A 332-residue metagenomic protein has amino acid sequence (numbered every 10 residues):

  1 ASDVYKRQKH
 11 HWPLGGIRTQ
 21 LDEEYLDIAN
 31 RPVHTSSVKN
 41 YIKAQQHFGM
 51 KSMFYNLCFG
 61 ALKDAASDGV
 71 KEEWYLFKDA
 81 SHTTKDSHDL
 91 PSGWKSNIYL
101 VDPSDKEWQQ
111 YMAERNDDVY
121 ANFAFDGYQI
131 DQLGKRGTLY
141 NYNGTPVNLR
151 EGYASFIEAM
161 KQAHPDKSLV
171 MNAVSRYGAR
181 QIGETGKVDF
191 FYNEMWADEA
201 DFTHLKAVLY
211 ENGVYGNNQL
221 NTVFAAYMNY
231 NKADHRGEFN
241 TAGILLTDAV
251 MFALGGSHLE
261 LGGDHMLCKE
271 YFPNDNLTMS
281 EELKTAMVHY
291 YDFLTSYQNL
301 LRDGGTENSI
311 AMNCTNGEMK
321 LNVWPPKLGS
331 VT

Functional and structural regions predicted by a protein language model:
A1-Y5: Short, small-residue-biased leader/transition segments that mark boundaries at the very start of proteins
R7, L57-A61, L133-K135, V174-R176 (+2 more regions): Active-site beta-loop-alpha junctions enriched in small/polar residues
H10, G60-A65, R136-L139, Y177-Q181 (+2 more regions): Short catalytic/ligand-binding loop motif for oxyanion handling, primarily in non-cytosolic enzymes, centered on
G16-T35, G93-Y111, T138-G152, N193-E199 (+1 more regions): The substrate-binding groove and active-site-proximal loops of carbohydrate-active enzymes, especially glycoside
S52-F123: Active-site-adjacent "subsite" loops/lids of carbohydrate-active enzymes
D102-F191, W196-Q219: Active-site neighborhood of glycoside hydrolase catalytic domains
F156-A159, H164-P165, M171-V174, Q181-V188 (+1 more regions): Active-site-proximal substrate-binding groove within the catalytic cores of carbohydrate-active enzymes
